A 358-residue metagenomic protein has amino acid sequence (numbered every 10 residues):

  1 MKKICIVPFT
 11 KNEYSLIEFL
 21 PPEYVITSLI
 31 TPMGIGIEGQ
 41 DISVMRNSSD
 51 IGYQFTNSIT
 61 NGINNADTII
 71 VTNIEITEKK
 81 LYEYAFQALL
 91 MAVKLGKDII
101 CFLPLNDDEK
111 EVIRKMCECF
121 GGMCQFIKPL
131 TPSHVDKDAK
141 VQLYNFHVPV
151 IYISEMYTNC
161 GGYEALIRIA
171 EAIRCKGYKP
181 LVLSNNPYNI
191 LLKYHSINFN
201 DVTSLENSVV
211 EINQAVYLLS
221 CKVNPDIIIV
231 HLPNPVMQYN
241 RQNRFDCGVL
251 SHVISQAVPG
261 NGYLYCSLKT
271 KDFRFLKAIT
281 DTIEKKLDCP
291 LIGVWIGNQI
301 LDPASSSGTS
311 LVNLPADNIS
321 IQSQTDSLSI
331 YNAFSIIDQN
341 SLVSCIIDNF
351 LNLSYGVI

Functional and structural regions predicted by a protein language model:
M1-F126, W295-I358: Long, basic/Gly/Ser/Thr-rich N-terminal segments that mediate initial subcellular attachment or targeting
C5, T68-T72, Y152, I227-I229 (+1 more regions): Structural motif
P22, I26, G36-T60, A172-S251 (+5 more regions): ATP-dependent carboxylate-amine ligase catalytic core
N73-L81, P235-N240, P259-F275: Conserved Switch II/interswitch segment of TRAFAC-class P-loop GTPases
L89-L95, V253-P259, E284-D288: Short, conserved loop/helix-junction motifs that constitute active-site signature segments in enzyme catalytic cores
C101-F102, I153-G161, V202-E206: Flexible, glycine/proline-enriched loop segments at strand-loop-helix junctions that form or flank small-ligand binding
E118-K140: N-terminal pre-Walker A segment at the start of P-loop NTPase domains
D136-S184, L276: Walker A (P-loop) phosphate-binding motif
